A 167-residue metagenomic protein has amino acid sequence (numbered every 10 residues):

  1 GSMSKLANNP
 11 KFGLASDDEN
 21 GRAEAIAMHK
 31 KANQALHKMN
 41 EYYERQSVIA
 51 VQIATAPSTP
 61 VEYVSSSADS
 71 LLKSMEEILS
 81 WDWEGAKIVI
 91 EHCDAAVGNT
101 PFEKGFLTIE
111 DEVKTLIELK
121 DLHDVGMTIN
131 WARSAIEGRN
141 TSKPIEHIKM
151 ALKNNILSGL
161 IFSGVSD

Functional and structural regions predicted by a protein language model:
G1-S4, A54-S58, E91-V97, A132-I136 (+1 more regions): Active-site beta-loop-alpha junctions enriched in small/polar residues
N8-D124: Active-site acidic/histidine proton-transfer and metal-coordination neighborhood in alpha/beta enzyme cores
I88, M127-N130, L160: Residue-level marker for buried hydrophobic side chains located in beta-strands that build the well-ordered beta-sheet
P101-T108, A135-K143: Alpha-helix N-cap/loop-to-helix boundary motif
K114-R139, I145-A151: Conserved mid-sequence domains
R139-D167: Aromatic-lined glycan-binding groove of carbohydrate-active enzymes
